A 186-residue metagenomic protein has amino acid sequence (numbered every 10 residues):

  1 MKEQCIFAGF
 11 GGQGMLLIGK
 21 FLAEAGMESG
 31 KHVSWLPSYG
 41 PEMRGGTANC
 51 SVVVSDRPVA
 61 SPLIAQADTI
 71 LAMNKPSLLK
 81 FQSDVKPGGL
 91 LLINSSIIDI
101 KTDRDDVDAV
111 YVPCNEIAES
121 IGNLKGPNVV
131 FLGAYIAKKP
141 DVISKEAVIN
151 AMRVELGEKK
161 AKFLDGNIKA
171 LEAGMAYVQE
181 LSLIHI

Functional and structural regions predicted by a protein language model:
M1-L183: Active-site cofactor/cluster-binding pocket
